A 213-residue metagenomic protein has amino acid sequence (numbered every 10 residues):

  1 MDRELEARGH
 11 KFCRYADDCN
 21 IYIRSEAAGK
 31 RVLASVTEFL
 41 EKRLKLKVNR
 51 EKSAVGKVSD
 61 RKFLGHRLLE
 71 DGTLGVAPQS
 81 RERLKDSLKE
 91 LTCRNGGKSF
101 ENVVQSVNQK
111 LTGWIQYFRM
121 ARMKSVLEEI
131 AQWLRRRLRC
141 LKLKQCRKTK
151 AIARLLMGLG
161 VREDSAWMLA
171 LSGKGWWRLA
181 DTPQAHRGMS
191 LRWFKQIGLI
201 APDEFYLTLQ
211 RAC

Functional and structural regions predicted by a protein language model:
M1-C213: Non-catalytic terminal/accessory segments
